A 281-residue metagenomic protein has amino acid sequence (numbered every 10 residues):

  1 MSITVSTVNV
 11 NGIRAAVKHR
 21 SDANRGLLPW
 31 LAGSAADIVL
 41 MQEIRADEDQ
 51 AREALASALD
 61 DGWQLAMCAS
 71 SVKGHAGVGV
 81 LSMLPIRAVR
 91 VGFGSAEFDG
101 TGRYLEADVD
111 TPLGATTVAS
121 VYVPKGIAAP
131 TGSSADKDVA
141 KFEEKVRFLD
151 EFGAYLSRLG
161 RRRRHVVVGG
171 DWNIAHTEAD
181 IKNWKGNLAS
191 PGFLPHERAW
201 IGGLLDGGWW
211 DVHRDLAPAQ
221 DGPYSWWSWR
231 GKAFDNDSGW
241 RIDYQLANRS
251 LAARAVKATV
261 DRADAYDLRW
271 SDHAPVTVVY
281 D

Functional and structural regions predicted by a protein language model:
M1-A58, M67, V72-H75: N-terminal, active-site-proximal structural segment of metallo-dependent hydrolase catalytic domains
S2-A16, A115-D138, H273: Active-site-proximal beta-strand elements of phosphoester/diester hydrolases
V5-V10, W30-A51, V118, Y155-E178 (+4 more regions): Active-site beta-strand/loop signature of hydrolases that rely on acidic residues for catalysis
I44-G126: Structured beta-strand-rich core segments of catalytic domains in phosphoester-bond hydrolases
L59-D61, F148-I242: Metal-dependent phosphoesterases centered on the DNase I-like endonuclease/exonuclease/phosphatase
K73-V89, D221, A233-R254, Y280: Conserved beta strand-loop-helix elements of the APE1-like EEP
G94-E97, V123-D150, K185-A189: Surface-exposed cleft-lining segments at the edges of enzyme active sites
T259-D281: Surface polyanion/phosphate-binding segment centered on an Asp-His-Pro turn
